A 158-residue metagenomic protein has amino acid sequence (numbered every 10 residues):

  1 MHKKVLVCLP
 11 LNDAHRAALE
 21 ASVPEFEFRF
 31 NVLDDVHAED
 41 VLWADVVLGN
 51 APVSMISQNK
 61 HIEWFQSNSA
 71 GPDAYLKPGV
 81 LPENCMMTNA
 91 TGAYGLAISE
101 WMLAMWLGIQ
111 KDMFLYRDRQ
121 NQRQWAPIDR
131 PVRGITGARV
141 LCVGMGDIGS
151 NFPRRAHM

Functional and structural regions predicted by a protein language model:
M1-T88: An N-terminal-biased, well-structured beta-alpha scaffold segment characteristic of Rossmann-like dinucleotide-binding
D13, A38, G95-L96, S150: Loop/helix-junction capping segments adjacent to catalytic residues or to phosphate/diphosphate-binding pockets
E83-R139: Phosphate-binding beta-alpha-beta segment of Rossmann-like dinucleotide-binding domains, i.e., the NAD(P)
R130-M158: Rossmann-like dinucleotide/phosphate-binding beta-alpha-beta segment
